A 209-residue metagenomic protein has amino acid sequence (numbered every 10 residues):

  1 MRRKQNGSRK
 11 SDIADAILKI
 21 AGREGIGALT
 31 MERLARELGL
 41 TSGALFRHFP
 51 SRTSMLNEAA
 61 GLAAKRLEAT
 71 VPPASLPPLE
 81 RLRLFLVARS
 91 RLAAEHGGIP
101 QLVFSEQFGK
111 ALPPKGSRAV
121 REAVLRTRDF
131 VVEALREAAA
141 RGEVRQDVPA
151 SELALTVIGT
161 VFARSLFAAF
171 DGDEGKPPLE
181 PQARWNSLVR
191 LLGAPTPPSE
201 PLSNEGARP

Functional and structural regions predicted by a protein language model:
R9-D12, A16-S54, E58: Helix-turn-helix
T30, Q101-V103, G116, D147 (+3 more regions): Short, hydrophobic secondary-structure boundary micro-motifs
E58, V71-Q101, A150-V157, W185 (+3 more regions): Hydrophobic alpha-helical connector segments
G61-L67: Short, basic, alpha-helical segments at the C-terminal edge of helix-turn-helix-like DNA-binding modules
E68-P72, E95, P114-R141, S151-L155 (+1 more regions): Amphipathic alpha-helical packing segments from all-alpha helical-bundle domains
L84, A88-L92, D129, E133-R141 (+3 more regions): C-terminal peripheral helix-coil segments that are non-catalytic and often amphipathic
A93-K115, L166: Amphipathic alpha-helical segments used for helix-helix packing
